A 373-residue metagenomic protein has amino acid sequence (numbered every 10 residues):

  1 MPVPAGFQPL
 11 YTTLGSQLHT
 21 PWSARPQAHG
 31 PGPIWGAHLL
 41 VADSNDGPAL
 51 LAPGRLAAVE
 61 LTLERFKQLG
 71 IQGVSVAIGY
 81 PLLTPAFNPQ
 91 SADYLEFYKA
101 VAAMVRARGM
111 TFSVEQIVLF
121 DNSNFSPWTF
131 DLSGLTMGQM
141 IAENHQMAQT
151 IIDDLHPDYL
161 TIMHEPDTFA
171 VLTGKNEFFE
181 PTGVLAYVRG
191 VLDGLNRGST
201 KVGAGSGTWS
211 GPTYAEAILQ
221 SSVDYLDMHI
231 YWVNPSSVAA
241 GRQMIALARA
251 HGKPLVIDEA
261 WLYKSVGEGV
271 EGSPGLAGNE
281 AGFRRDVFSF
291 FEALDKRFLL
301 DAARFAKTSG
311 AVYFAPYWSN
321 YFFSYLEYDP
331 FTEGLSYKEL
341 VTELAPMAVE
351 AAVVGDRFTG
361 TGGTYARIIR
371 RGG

Functional and structural regions predicted by a protein language model:
M1-A49: Mature N-terminal, pre-catalytic/accessory segment of carbohydrate-active enzymes
P33-L39, V74-V76, F112-Q116, D158-I162 (+4 more regions): Hydrophobic faces of well-ordered beta-strands that scaffold small-molecule active sites in alpha/beta enzyme cores
L39-A58, F130-M140, G203-S206, A281-D295: Active-site mouth loops of central-metabolism enzymes
P48-Q68, F87-R106, A142: Aromatic- and glycine-enriched glycan-recognition loops and surfaces that form the carbohydrate-binding subsites
A52-P81, S113, P157: Catalytic domains of carbohydrate-active enzymes, especially glycoside hydrolases
T62, E115, T182-L185, S199-G203 (+1 more regions): Glycoside hydrolase catalytic-domain groove-lining segments
T84-F97, S123-S221, P235-A250, R297 (+1 more regions): Active-site cleft segment of glycoside hydrolase catalytic domains centered on the general acid/base Glu
D158, V256-G373: Substrate-binding cleft of secreted/luminal carbohydrate-active enzymes
